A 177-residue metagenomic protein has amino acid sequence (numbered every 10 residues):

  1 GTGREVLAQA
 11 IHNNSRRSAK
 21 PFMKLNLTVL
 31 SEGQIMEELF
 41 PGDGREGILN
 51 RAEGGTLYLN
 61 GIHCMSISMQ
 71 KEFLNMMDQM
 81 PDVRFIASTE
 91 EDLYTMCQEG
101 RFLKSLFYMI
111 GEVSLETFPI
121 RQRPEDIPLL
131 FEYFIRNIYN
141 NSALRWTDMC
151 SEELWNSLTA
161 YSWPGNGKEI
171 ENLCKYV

Functional and structural regions predicted by a protein language model:
G1-E46, N50-T56, G61-H63, P119-P124 (+1 more regions): Conserved post-Walker A coupling segment in P-loop NTPases
A10-K20, Q79-R84, E91-V177: Nucleotide-binding/hydrolysis machinery
K24, Y58-L59, V83-E90: Structural recognition of the conserved hydrophobic beta-strand(s) that form the central parallel beta-sheet of P-loop
L39-F40, Q70, F131, I135: Heptad-repeat coiled-coil signal-transmission/dimerization helices
I62-S66, L74, D78: Catalytic acidic motif of RecA-like/P-loop NTPases
S66-K71, C97-Q98: Conserved ATPase-coupling elements of RecA-like P-loop NTPase cores
